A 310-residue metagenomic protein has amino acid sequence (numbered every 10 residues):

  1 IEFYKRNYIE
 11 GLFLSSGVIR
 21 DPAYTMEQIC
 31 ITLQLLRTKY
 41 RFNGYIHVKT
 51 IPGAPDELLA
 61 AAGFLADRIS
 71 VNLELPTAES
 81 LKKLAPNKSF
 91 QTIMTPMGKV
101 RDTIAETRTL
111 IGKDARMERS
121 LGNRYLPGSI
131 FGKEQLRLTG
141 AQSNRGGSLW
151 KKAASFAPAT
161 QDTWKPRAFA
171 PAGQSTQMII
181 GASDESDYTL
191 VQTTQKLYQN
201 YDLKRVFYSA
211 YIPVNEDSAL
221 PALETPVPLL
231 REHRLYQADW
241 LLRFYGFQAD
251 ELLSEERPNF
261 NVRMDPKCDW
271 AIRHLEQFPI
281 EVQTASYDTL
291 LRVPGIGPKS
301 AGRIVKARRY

Functional and structural regions predicted by a protein language model:
I1-T176, I180-S183, N215-A222: Conserved Radical SAM active-site core
R6, N200, V293: Acidic-histidine catalytic/liganding microenvironments
A115-G122, Y211-E216, E251-K267: A glycine-rich phosphate-binding loop feature that marks nucleotide/adenosyl-phosphate handling sites
T176, D187-S209, V214-L220, L229 (+1 more regions): A conserved active-site cap/scaffold subdomain adjacent to cofactor or substrate pockets
P221-R292: Long, highly charged, low-complexity intrinsically disordered interaction regions that mediate electrostatic DNA/RNA
L290, R303-I304: Short alpha-helical segments in extracytoplasmic peptidoglycan/chitin-binding modules and envelope-associated proteins
A307-R308: Residue-level signature of tetratricopeptide-repeat
